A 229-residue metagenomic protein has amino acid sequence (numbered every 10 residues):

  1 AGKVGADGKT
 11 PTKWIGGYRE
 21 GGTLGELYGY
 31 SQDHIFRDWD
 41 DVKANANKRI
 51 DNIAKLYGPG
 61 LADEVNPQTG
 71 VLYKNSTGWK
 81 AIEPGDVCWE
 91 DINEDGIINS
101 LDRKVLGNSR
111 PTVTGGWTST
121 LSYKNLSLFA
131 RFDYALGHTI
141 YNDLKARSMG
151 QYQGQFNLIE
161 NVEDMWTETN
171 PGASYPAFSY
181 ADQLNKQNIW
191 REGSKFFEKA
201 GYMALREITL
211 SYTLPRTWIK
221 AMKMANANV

Functional and structural regions predicted by a protein language model:
A1-K13, G115, F132-I140, L144-Y152 (+1 more regions): Outer-membrane beta-barrel domain signature
A1-V105: Conserved small-residue
A81-D86, G137-N228: Extracytoplasmic gating/loop element in the C-terminal half of outer-membrane beta-barrel translocons and assembly
K104-N108, F196-K199: Outer-membrane beta-barrel domain signature
V113-S119, L126, L205-L210: Hydrophobic, lipid-facing positions within transmembrane beta-strands of outer-membrane proteins
Y123-L126, M224-N226: Strand-connecting loop/turn motifs
N125-L128, T217-W218: Repeated loop/turn-to-beta-strand initiation elements of outer-membrane beta-barrel proteins
